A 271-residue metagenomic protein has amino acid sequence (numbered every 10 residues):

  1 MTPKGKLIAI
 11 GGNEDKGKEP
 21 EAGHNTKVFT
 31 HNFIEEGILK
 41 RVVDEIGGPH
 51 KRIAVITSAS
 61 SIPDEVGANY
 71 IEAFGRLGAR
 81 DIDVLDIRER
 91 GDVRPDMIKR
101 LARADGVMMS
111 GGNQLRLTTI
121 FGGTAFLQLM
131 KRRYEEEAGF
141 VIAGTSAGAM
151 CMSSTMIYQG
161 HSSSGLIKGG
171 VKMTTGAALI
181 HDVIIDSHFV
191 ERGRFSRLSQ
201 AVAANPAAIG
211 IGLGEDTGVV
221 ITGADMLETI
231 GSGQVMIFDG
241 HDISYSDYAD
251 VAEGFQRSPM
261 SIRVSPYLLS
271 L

Functional and structural regions predicted by a protein language model:
M1-G48, E65-A68, I157-Y158, S162-L271: C-terminal and late-domain segments of enzyme folds
A9-G11, I56-T57, M109-S110, G144 (+1 more regions): Short beta-strand segments
A54-R103, M109, R116: Portal/gating segments that form or line small-molecule/metal binding sites
A73, G123-Q128, M156-I167: A glycine- and small-aliphatic-rich helix-loop capping segment at beta-alpha/alpha-beta transitions that lines
R100-R103, A125-G139: Catalytic-core regions built around general acid/base machinery
M108-G111, Y134-M156: Catalytic nucleophile loop
Q114-T124: Glycine/threonine-rich flexible loop motifs
